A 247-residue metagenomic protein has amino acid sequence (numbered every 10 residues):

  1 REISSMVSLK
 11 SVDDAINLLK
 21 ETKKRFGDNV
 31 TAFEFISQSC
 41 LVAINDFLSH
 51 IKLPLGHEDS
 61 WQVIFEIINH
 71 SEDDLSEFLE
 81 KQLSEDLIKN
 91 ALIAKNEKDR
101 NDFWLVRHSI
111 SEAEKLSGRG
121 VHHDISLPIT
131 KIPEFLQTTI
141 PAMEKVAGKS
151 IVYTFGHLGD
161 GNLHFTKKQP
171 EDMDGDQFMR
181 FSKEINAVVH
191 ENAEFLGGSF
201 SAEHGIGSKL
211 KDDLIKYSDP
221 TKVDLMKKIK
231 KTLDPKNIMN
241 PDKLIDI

Functional and structural regions predicted by a protein language model:
I3-L9, D14-F181, I185-V188, N192 (+1 more regions): C-terminal substrate-recognition/cap domain of FAD-linked oxidoreductases
S39, L158-G161, F200-D212: Small/polar glycine-rich anion-binding or flexible loop at a beta-alpha turn
K168-P170, E203-I206, L244: Short, loop-centered acidic/histidine patches that primarily coordinate divalent metals
R180, E184-V188, S201, K209 (+1 more regions): Short amphipathic alpha-helical segments
A187, E191-I206, K231, P235-M239: Alpha-helix capping/hinge segments and adjacent helical runs
L210-I247: Activity-critical C-terminal alpha-helical subdomain
